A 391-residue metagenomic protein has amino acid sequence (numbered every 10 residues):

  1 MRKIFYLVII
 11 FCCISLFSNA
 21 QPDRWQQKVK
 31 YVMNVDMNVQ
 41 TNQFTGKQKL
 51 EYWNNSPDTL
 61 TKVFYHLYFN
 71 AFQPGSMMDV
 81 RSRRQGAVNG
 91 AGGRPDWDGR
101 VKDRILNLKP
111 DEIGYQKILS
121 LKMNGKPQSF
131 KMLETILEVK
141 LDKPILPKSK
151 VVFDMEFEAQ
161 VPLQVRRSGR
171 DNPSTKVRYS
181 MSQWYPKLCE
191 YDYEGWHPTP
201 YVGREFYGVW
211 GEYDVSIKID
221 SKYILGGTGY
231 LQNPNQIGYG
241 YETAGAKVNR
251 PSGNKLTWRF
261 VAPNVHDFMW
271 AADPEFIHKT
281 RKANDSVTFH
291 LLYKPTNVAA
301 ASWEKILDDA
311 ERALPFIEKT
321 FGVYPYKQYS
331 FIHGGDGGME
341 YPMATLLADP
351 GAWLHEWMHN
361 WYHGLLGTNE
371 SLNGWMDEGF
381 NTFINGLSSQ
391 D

Functional and structural regions predicted by a protein language model:
M1-D23: Bacterial Sec-dependent N-terminal signal peptides
N19-T45: N-terminal, polar/Ser/Thr-rich
Q48-L50, Y65-L67, S149-L163, Y213-S221 (+1 more regions): Short, hydrophobic/aromatic-enriched beta-strand segments in well-ordered soluble domains
W53, D96-S174: A surface-exposed beta-strand-loop module
F64-K126, M181-S182, K218, K222-Y223: Solvent-exposed beta-hairpin/edge-strand motifs
M77-G90, E158-Y213: Glycine/proline-rich low-complexity spacer/linker segments in large multi-domain proteins
K187-G195, G203-L354, F383: Hydrophobic helix-coil surface modules that form long, contiguous segments used for peptide/substrate interaction
P342-D391: Zinc-dependent metallopeptidase catalytic helix centered on the HExxH motif and its immediate flanking segment
